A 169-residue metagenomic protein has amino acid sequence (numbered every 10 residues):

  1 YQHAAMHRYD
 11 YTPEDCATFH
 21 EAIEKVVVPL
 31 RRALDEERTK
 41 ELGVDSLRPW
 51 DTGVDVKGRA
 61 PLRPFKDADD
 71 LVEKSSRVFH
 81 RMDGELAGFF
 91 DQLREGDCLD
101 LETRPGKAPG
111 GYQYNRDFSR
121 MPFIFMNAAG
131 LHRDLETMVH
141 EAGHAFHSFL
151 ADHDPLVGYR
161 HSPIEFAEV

Functional and structural regions predicted by a protein language model:
Y1-V169: Cation-handling catalytic/transport regions enriched in His/Asp/Glu
